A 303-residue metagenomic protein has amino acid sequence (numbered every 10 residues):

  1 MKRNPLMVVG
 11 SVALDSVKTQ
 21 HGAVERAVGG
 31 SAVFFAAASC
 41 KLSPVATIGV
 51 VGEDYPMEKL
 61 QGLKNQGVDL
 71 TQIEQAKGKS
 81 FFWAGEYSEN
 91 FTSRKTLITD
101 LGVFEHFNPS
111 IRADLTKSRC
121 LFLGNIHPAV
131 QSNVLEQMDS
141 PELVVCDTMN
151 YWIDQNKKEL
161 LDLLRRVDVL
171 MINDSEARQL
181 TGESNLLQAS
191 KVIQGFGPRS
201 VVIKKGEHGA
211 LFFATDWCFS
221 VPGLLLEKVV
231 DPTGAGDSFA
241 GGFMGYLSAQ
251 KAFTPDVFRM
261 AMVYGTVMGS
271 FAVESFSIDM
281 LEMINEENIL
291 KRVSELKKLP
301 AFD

Functional and structural regions predicted by a protein language model:
M1-R3, L186-D303: Conserved phosphate-binding/catalytic region of the ribokinase-like
K2-P5, L14-R26, K41-F122, L135-P141 (+1 more regions): Conserved N-terminal subdomain of the carbohydrate kinase-like
M7, F122, V144-V145, V202: Structural detector of well-ordered beta-strand residues that form the stable sheet scaffold of enzyme domains
F35-V45, Y246-S248: Alpha-helix C-terminal capping segments
A37, W83-E86, G209-F213: Short beta-strand scaffold segments in enzyme catalytic cores
S39, N173, G236: Short, conserved phosphate/pyrophosphate- and ester-handling motifs at nucleotide-, phospho-/glycolipid
K59, V130-Q137, K158-D162: A short acidic, amphipathic alpha-helical/loop segment
P141-L143, N150-S220: Conserved phosphate/ATP/ADP-binding segment of small-molecule kinases
